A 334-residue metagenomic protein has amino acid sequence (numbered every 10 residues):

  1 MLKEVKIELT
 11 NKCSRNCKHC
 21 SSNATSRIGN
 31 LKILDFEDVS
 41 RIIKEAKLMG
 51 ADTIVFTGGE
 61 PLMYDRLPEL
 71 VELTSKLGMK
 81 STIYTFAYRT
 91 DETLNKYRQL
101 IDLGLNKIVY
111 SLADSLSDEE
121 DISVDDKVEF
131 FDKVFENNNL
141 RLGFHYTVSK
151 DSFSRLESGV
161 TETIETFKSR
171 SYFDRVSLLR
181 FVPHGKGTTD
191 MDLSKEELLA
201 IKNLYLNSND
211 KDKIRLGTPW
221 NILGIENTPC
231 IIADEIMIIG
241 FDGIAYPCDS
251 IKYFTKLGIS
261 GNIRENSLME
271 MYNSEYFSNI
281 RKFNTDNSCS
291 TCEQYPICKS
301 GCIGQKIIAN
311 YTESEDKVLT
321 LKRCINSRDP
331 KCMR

Functional and structural regions predicted by a protein language model:
M1, N23, K252-R334: Flexible mid-to-C-terminal extensions adjoining Fe-S/redox cofactors in radical SAM and related proteins
M1-K107: Conserved alpha-helical substructure of the radical SAM core
R15, Y246, S300: Glycine-centered loop/turn positions within well-structured domains that cap or flank conserved ligand/cofactor-binding
T25, G59, A113, F181 (+1 more regions): Flexible loop residues that form catalytic and substrate-binding hotspots at small-molecule/glycan-binding clefts
G29, K80, Q99-Y246, S250-S260 (+1 more regions): Radical SAM enzyme [4Fe-4S]-AdoMet core and its adjacent flexible, acidic and glycine-rich loops/tails across
I33-E37, D121-D125, F283: Conserved phosphate-coordination/catalytic loops
